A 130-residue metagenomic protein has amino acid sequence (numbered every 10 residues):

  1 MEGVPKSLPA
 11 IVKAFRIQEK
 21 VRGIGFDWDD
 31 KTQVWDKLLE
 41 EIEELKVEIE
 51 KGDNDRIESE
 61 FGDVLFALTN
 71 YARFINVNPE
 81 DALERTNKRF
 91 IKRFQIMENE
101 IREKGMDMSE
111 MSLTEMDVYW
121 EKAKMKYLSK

Functional and structural regions predicted by a protein language model:
M1-F61, L65-K130: Flexible "arm" and connector segments at domain edges
